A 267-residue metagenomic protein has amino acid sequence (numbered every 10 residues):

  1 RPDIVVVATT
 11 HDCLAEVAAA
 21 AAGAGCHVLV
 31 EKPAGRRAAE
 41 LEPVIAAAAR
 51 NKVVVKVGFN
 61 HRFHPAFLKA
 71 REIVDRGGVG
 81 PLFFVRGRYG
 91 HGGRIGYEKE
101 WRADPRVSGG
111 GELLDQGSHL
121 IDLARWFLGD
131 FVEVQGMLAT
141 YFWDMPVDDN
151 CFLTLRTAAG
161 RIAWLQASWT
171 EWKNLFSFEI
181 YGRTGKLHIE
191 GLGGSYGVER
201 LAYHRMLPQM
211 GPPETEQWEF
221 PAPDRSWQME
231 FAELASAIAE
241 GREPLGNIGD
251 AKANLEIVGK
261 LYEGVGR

Functional and structural regions predicted by a protein language model:
R1-A47: Beta-loop-alpha module in the N-terminal Rossmann-like domain of NAD(P)-dependent dehydrogenases, especially those
I4-V6, A158, E233-R267: C-terminal helix-rich "cap/oligomerization" subdomain common to oxidoreductases
V6-V7, V30-E31, V55-V57, R86 (+1 more regions): Hydrophobic residues in well-ordered beta-strands that form the structural core
A24-C26, N51-V54, R161: A short helix->loop->beta-strand "cap" motif at the edges of active sites that frequently abuts
G25, K99-V107, Q209-Q217: Short glycine/proline- and charge-enriched loop/turn segments that cap or connect secondary-structure elements
A46-V54, L68-F83, Y181-G182, K186: Basic phosphate/pyrophosphate-binding loop/patch that engages nucleotide-derived ligands
H61-M145: Predominantly a Rossmann-like dinucleotide-binding segment in NAD(P)-dependent oxidoreductases
D122-S195, P221, Q228-E240: Contiguous beta-strand/loop segments that form the cofactor/metal-binding neighborhood of enzyme cores
